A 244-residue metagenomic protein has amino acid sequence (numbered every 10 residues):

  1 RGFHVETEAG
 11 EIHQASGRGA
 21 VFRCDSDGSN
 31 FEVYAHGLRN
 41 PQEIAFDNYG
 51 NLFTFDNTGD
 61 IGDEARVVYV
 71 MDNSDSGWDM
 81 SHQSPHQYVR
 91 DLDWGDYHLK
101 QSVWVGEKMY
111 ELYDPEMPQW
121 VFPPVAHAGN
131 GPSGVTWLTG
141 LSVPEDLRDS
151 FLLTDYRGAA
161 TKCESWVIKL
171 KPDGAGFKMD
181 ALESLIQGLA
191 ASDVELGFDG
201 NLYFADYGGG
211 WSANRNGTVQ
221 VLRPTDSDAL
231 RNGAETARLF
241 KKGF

Functional and structural regions predicted by a protein language model:
R1-F244: Beta-propeller domains with acidic blade repeats across secreted/periplasmic ectodomains and cytosolic WD/CNH propellers
